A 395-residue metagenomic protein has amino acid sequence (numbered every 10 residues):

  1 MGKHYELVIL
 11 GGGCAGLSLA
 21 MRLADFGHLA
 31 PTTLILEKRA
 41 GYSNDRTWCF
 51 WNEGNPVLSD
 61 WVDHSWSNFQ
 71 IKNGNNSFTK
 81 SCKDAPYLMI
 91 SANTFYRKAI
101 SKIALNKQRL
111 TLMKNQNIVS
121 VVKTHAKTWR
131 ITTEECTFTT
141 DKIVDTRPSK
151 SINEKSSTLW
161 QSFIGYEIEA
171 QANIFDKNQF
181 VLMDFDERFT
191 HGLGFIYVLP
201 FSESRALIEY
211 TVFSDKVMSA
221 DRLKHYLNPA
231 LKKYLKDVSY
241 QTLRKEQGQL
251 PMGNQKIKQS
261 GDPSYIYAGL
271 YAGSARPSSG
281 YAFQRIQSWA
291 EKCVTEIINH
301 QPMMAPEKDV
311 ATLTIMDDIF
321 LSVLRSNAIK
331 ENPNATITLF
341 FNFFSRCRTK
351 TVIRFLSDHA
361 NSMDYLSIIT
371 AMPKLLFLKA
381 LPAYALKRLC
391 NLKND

Functional and structural regions predicted by a protein language model:
M1-A15, L34: Beta1/beta-strand and adjacent pyrophosphate-binding region of the FAD-binding site in flavoprotein oxidoreductases
G12, R147-P148, G269: Glycine-rich, N-terminal phosphate-binding loop of Rossmann-like dinucleotide-binding domains
C14, L19, C293: Catalytic phosphate/metal-binding cores of nucleic-acid and nucleotide-processing enzymes, i.e., regions that mediate
S18, R22-N76, I164: N-terminal FAD cofactor-binding segment of flavoenzymes
R22, N106-V238, K256: Predominantly flavin-linked oxidoreductase catalytic cores and closely associated redox partners
N52-N115, V121-K123: A conserved beta-strand/loop capping segment in the N-terminal third of enzymes that catalyze redox or closely related
N117-I118, R188-T190, S214-E296: FAD/FMN-dependent oxidoreductases across multiple families
E291-D395: C-terminal helical "tail/cap" subdomain of flavin- and related membrane-associated enzymes
